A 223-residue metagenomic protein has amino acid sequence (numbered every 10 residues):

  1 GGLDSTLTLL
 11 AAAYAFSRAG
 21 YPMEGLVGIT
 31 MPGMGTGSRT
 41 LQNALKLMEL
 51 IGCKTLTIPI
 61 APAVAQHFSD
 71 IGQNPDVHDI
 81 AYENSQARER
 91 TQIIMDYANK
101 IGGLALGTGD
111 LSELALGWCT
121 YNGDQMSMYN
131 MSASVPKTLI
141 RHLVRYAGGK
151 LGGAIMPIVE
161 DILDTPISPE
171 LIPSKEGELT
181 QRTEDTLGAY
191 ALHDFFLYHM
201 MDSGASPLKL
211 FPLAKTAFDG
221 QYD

Functional and structural regions predicted by a protein language model:
G1-D223: ATP/NTP-dependent adenylation/nucleotidyl-transfer catalytic domains that generate, transfer, or process NMP-activated
